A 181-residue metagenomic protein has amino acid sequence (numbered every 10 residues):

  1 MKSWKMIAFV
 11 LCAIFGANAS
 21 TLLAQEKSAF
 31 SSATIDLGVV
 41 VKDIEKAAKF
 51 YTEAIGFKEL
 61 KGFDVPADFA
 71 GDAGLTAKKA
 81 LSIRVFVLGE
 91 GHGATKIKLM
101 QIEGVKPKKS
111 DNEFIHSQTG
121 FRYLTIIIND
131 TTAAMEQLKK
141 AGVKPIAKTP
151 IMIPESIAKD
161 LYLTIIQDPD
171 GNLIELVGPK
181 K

Functional and structural regions predicted by a protein language model:
M1-K5: Positively charged n-region of N-terminal signal peptides that target proteins for export
A8-N18: Bacterial N-terminal signal peptides
S20-F30, V39, L60-G62, I97 (+2 more regions): Vicinal oxygen chelate
A33-K42, R84-E103, K109-L138, Y162-Q167: Vicinal oxygen chelate
V40-A94, I157-K159, I165-Q167: Core segments of cupin and vicinal oxygen chelate
F63-A67, I102-V105, T149-I151: Generic short beta-strand segments
P107-K108, I174: Short loop/beta submotifs within extracellular cysteine-rich repeat domains
